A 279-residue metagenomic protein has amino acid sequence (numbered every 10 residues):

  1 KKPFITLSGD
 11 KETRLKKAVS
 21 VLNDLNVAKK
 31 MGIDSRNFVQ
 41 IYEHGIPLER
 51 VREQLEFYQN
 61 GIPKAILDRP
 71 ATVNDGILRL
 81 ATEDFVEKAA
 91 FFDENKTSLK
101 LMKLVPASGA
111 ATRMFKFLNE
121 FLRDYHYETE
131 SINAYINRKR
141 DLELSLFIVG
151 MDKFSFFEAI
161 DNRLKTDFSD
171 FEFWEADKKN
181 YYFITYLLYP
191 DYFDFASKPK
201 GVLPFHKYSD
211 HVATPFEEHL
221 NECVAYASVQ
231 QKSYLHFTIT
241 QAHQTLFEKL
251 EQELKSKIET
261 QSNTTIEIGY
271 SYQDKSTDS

Functional and structural regions predicted by a protein language model:
K2-K30: NTP-dependent small-molecule kinase module
P3, D10, E43, P47 (+2 more regions): Helix N-cap and loop-to-helix transition residues
K17, R50-E53, E87, E222: Exposed alpha-helical structural elements
D24, E120-F121: A short linear boundary/processing microfeature
A28-D75, L203-D210, Y234-I239: Low-complexity, highly charged intrinsically disordered N-terminal segments that act as targeting/localization
T72-M114, F121-S279: Domain-scale recognition of functional cores that engage charged ligands
